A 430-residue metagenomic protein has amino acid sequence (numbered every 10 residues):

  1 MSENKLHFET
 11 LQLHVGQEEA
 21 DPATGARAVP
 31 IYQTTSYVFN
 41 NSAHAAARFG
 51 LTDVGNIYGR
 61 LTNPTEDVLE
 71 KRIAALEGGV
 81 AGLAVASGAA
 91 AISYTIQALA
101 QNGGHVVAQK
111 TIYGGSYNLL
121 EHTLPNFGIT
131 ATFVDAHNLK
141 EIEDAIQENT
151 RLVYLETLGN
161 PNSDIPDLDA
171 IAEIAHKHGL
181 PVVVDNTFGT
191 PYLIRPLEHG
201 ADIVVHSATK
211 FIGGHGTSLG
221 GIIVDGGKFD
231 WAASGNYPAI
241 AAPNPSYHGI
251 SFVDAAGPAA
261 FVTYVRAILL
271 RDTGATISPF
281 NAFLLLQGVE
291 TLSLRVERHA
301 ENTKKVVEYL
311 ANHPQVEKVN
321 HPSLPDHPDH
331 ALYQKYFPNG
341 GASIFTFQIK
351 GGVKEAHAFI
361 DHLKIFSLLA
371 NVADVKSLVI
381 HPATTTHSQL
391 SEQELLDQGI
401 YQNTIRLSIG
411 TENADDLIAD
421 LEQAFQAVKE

Functional and structural regions predicted by a protein language model:
S2-E3, G16, A20, L83-H313: Conserved PLP-enzyme active-site core in the AAT-like
S2-N63, K71-R72: N-terminal "arm"/small-domain region of PLP-dependent enzymes with the aminotransferase-like
E9, E121, T130, E148 (+3 more regions): PLP-dependent enzyme catalytic core of the Aspartate aminotransferase-like
N41-S93, G115-H122: Conserved N-terminal alpha-helix of the aminotransferase class I/II PLP-enzyme fold
V153, G221-I223, V319, F345 (+1 more regions): Well-ordered beta-strand positions enriched in small/hydrophobic/aromatic, beta-favoring residues
L158, T187-G189, L324, K350 (+1 more regions): Active-site beta-loop-alpha junctions enriched in small/polar residues
V224, T346-Q348, S408-G410: Short hydrophobic/aromatic beta-strand micro-patches that form the beta-sheet surface supporting nucleotide- or nucleic
T273-T276, F280-A282, Q287, T291 (+4 more regions): Conserved small-domain helix->loop->beta segment predominantly found in fold-type I
